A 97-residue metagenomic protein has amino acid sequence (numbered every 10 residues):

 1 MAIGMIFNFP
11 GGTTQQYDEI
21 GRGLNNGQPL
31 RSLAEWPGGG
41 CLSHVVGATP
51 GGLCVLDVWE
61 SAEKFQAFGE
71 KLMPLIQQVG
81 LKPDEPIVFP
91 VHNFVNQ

Functional and structural regions predicted by a protein language model:
M1-P74, G80-Q97: Short S/T/G/P-rich N-terminal loop/turn motif that feeds into the first structured element of a domain
